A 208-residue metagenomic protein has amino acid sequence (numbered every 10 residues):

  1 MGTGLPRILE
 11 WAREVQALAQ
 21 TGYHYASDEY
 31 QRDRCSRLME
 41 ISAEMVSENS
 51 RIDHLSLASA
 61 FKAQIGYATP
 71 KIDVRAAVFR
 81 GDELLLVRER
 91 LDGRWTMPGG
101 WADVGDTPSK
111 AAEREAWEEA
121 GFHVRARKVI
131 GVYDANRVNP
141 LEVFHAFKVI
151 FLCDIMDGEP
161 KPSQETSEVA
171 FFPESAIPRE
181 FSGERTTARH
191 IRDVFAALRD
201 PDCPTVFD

Functional and structural regions predicted by a protein language model:
M1-C35, I41, R94, Q164-D208: Nudix hydrolase/Nudix homology domain
R7-A12, S36-I52, E119-R127: Short, charge-rich amphipathic segments
E29-R32, S36-R75: Acidic, metal-coordinating catalytic segment for phosphate/diphosphate chemistry, firing primarily on the Nudix
A58-M97, V124, K128: N-terminal strand-loop-strand
A102-A126, D134-D193, R199, V206-D208: Unchanged
